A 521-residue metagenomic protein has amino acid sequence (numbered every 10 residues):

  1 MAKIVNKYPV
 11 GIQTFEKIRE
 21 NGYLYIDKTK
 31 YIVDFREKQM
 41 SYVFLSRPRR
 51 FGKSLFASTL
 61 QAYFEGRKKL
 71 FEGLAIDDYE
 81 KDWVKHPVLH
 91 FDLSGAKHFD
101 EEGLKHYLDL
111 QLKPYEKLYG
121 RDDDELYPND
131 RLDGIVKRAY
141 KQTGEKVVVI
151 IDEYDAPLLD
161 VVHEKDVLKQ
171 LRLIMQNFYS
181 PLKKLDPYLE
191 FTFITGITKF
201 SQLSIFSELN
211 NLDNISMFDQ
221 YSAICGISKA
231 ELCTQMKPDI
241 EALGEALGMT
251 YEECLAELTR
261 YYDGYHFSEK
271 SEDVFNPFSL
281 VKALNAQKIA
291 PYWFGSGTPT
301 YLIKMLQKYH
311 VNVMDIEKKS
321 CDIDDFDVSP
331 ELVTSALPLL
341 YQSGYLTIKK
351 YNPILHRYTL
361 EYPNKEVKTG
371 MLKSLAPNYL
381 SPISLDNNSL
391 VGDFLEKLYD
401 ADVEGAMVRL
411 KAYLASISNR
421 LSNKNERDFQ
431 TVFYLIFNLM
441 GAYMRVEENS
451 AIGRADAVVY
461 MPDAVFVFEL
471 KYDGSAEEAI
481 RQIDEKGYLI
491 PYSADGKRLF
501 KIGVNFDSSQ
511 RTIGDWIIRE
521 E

Functional and structural regions predicted by a protein language model:
M1-N425, M440: Phosphate-binding site recognition
A139-T143, I436-P462: Active-site metal-binding core of divalent-cation-utilizing nuclease and nuclease-like domains
V148, A464-F466, F500: Structural motif
L168-L173, Y472-L489: Mg2+/Mn2+-dependent nuclease catalytic core
F178-L185, P338-L346, Y434-L439, Q482-I502: Metal-dependent nuclease catalytic cores in nucleic-acid-processing enzymes, especially RNase H-like/related
F433, A455-Y472, K486: Conserved catalytic cores of phosphodiester-cleaving nucleases, focusing on short active-site segments
P491, K497-E521: Domain-level recognition of nuclease-like catalytic cores that cleave nucleotide substrates
